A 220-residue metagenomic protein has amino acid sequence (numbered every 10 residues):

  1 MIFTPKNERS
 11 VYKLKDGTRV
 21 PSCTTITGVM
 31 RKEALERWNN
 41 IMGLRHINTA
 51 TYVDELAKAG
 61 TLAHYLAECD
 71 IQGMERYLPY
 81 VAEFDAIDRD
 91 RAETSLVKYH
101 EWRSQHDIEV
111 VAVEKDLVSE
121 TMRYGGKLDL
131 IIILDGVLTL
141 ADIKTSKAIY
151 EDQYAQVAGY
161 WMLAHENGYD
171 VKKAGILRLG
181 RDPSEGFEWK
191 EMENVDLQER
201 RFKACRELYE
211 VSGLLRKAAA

Functional and structural regions predicted by a protein language model:
M1-G125: Metal-dependent nuclease catalytic cores that hydrolyze phosphodiester bonds in DNA/RNA, characterized by
T18, N39, N48, H100 (+4 more regions): Generic low-complexity, intrinsically disordered sequence content enriched in small uncharged/hydrophobic residues
R89-R91, L117-A218: Nucleic-acid nuclease catalytic cores
